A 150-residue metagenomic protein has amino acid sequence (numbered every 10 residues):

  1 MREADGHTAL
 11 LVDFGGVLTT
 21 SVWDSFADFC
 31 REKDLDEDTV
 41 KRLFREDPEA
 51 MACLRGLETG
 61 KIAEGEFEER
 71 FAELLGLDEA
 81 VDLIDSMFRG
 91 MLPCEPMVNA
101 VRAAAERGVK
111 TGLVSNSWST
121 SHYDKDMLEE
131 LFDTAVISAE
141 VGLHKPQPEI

Functional and structural regions predicted by a protein language model:
R2-E46: Active-site neighborhood of HAD-like aspartate-dependent phosphohydrolases
G6, E73, V81-T111, P148: Short, acidic loop-to-helix structural element flanking the phosphoryl-transfer center in phosphate-processing enzymes
A9, H144-I150: Conserved Lys-Pro-Asp/Glu-containing loop-to-beta segment of HAD-superfamily phosphomonoesterases, centered on
V17-L18, W23-S25, S117-T120, V141-G142: Short, solvent-exposed loop/turn segments at secondary-structure junctions
A27-F29, E37-E46, R55-G56, L83-P96 (+1 more regions): Helical cap/lid subdomains and adjacent loops of hydrolase enzymes that gate the active-site channel and determine
M51-D82: A metal-dependent, Asp-based hydrolase signature
P96-E140: Substrate-recognition/cap helix-loop segment adjacent to the acidic, metal-dependent catalytic center of Asp-based
